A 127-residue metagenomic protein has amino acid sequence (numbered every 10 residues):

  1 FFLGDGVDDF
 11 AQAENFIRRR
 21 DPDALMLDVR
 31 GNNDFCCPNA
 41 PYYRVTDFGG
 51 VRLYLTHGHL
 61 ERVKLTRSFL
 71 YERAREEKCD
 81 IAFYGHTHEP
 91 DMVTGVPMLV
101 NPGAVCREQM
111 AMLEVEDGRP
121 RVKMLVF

Functional and structural regions predicted by a protein language model:
F1-D5, L27-N32, Y54-H57, D80-H86 (+1 more regions): Active-site neighborhood of phospho(di)ester-bond hydrolases with catalytic His/Asp-centered motifs
F1-F48: Core catalytic region of metal-dependent phosphoesterases/phosphodiesterases, especially metallo-beta-lactamase-like
V7-A11, N33-P38, E61-T66, I81-T94 (+1 more regions): Active-site environment of divalent metal-dependent phosphoester hydrolases
L27, T94-G95: A generic structural signal for ordered secondary structure
N39-E77, V105: Active-site-proximal segments of metal-dependent phosphoesterases and phosphodiesterases across multiple
V45, D91, M112: Short, surface-exposed charged micro-motifs
G49, E72-E77, G95-F127: Binuclear metal-dependent phosphoesterase catalytic core
